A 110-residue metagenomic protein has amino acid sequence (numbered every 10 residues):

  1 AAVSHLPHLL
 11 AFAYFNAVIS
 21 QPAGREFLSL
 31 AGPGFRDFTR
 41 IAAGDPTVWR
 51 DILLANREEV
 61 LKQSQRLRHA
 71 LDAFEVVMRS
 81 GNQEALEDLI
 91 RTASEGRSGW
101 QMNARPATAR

Functional and structural regions predicted by a protein language model:
A1-L6, Q21-L28: Conserved Rossmann-fold dehydrogenase catalytic segment
V3, L10, L89-A93: Short alpha-helical scaffolding segments that buttress acidic/His motifs in well-ordered protein cores
H5-H8, H69: Histidine (H) residue identity feature
L10, Y14, L71, E75-M78 (+1 more regions): A structural signal for well-ordered alpha-helices, especially hydrophobic packing surfaces of coiled-coils
G24-S94: Interdomain hinge/lid region at the active-site interface of Rossmann-like NAD(P)-dependent oxidoreductases
